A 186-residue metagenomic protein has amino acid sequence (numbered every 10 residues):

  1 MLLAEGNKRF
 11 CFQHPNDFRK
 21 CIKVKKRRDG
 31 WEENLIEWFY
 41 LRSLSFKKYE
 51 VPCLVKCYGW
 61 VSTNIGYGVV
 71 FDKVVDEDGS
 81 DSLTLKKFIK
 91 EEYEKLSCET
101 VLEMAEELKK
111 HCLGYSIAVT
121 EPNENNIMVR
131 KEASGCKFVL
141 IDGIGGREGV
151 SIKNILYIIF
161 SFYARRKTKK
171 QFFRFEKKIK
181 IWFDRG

Functional and structural regions predicted by a protein language model:
M1-K47: ATP-binding glycine-rich loop module of kinase domains
L3-G6, E50-V51, S62-T63, T120-E121: A short catalytic or substrate-binding loop motif that flags glycine-/basic-rich loops and adjacent residues that bind
Q13-D17, K73, R130: Active-site beta-strand termini and strand-to-loop segments that position acidic
C21-R27, D72-V74, D142-I144: Active-site ExK catalytic segment of metal-dependent nucleases
G30-I36, S80-L83, V150: Active-site-adjacent loop/helix micro-motif of nuclease/hydrolase catalytic cores
V51-V101: Conserved structural core of kinase catalytic domains
E91-A105, H111-T120, V129-G186: C-lobe/activation-segment region of protein kinase-like
N125-N126: Conserved protein-kinase catalytic-loop position immediately C-terminal to the HRD catalytic Asp
